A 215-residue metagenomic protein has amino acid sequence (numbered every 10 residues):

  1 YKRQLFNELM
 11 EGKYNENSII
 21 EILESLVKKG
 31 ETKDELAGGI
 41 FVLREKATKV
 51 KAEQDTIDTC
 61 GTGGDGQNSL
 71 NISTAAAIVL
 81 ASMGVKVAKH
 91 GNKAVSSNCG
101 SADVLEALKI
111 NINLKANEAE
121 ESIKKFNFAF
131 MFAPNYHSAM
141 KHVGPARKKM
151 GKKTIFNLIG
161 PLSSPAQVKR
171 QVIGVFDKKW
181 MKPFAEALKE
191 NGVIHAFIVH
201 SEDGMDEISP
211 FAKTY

Functional and structural regions predicted by a protein language model:
K2-S69: Acidic, glycine/proline-rich low-complexity segments that act as flexible tails and inter-domain linkers
R3, K13-I20, G30-A37, L70 (+8 more regions): Electropositive phosphate-/nucleotide-binding environments in soluble metabolic enzymes
R3-N7, I20-E24, A37-R44, T74-A81 (+6 more regions): Predominant activation on well-ordered alpha-helical scaffold segments within soluble catalytic domains
S18-I19, A88-H90, I198: Short beta-strand segments at enzyme active-site cores
L23, L70-F126: A glycine-rich phosphate/pyrophosphate-binding beta-strand-loop-alpha-helix module
E45-T48, S69, G84, E106-N113 (+1 more regions): Glycine-rich anion-binding loops and their surrounding alpha/beta cores
A52-C60, A88-A94, F156-I159: Core alpha/beta catalytic barrel or barrel-like domain that forms the active/cofactor pocket in diverse metabolic
G61-G66, G91-S97, Y136, E202-G204: Acidic, glycine-rich active-site loops and adjacent beta-strand->loop/helix elements that engage anionic groups
